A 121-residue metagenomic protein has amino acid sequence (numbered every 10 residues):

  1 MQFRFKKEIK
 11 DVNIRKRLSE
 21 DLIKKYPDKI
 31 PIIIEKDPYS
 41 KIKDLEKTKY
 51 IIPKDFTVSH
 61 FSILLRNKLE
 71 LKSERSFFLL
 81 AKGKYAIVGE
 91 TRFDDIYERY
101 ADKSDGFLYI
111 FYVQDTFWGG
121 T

Functional and structural regions predicted by a protein language model:
M1-T121: Ubiquitin system architectures
